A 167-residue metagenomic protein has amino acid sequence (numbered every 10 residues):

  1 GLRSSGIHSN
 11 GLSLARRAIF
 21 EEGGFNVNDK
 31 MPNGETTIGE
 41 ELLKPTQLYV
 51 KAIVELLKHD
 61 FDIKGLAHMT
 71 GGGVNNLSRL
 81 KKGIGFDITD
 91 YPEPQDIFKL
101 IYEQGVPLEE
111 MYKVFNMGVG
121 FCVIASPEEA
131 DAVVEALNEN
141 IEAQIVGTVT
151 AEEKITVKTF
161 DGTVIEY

Functional and structural regions predicted by a protein language model:
G1-I38: Short, acidic (Asp/Glu-rich) active-site segment that either coordinates a divalent metal cofactor
N26, P32-L43, Q47-Y167: Glycine-/charge-enriched secondary-structure boundary and capping motifs
